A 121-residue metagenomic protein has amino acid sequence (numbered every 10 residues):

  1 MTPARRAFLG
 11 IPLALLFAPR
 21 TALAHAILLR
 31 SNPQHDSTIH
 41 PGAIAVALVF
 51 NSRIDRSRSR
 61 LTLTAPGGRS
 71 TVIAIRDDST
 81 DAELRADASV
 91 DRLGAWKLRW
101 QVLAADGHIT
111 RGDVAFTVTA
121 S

Functional and structural regions predicted by a protein language model:
P3-L9: N-terminal export leaders
H25-I39: N-terminal edge beta-strand
L28-L29, I109-S121: Extracytoplasmic/periplasmic copper-protein system
A47, N51-T71: Short, surface-exposed alpha-helix to beta-strand junction/turn motifs within ectodomains of secreted and cell-envelope
S89-G94: Surface-exposed, short loops/turns at beta-strand junctions within beta-sandwich domains
Q101-H108: Short, exposed beta-strand-loop hairpins at the edges of beta-sheets in extracellular/periplasmic proteins
